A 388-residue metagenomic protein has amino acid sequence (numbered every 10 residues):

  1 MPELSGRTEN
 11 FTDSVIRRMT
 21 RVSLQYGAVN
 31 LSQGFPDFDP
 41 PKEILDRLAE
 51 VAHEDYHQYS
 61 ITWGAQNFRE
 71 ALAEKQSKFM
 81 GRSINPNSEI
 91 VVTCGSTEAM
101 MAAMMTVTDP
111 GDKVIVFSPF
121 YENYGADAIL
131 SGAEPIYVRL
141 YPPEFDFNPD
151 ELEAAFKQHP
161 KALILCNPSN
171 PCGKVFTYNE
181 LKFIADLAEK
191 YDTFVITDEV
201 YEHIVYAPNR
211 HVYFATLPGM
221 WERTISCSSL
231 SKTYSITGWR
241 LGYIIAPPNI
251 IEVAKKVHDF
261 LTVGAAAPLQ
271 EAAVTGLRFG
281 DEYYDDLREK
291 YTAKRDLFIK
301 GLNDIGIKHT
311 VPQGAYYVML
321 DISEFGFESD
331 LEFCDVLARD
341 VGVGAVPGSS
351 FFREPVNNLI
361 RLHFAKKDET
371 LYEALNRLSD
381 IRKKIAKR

Functional and structural regions predicted by a protein language model:
S5-G95, A102, R278-F279, K384-R388: N-terminal small-domain helix-loop-helix segment of the aminotransferase-like
Y26, S131, L187-Y191, I305 (+2 more regions): Helix C-cap/helix->beta junction micro-motif
E74, A154, F327, V336-A345 (+1 more regions): PLP-dependent enzyme catalytic core of the Aspartate aminotransferase-like
P86, M105-L165, Y178: PLP-dependent aminotransferase-like
A133, K190-T193, W221-E222: A short helix->loop->beta-strand "cap" motif at the edges of active sites that frequently abuts
L140-A207: Active-site phosphate-binding strand-loop segment of PLP-dependent enzymes
L217, E222-T292, D296, K300-I305 (+1 more regions): Conserved core segment of the aminotransferase class I/II
Y291-T292, I305-D340: Conserved PLP-binding catalytic core of the aspartate aminotransferase-like
